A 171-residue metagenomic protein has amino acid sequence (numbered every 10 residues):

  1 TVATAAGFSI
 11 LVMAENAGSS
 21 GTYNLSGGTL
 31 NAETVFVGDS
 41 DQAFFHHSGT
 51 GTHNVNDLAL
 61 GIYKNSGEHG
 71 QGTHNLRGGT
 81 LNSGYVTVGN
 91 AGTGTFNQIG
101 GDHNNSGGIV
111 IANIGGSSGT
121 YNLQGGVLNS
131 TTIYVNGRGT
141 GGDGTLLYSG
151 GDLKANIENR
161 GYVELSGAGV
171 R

Functional and structural regions predicted by a protein language model:
T1-R171: Extracellular beta-strand-rich, repetitive "passenger/adhesive" scaffolds that bind or process carbohydrates
